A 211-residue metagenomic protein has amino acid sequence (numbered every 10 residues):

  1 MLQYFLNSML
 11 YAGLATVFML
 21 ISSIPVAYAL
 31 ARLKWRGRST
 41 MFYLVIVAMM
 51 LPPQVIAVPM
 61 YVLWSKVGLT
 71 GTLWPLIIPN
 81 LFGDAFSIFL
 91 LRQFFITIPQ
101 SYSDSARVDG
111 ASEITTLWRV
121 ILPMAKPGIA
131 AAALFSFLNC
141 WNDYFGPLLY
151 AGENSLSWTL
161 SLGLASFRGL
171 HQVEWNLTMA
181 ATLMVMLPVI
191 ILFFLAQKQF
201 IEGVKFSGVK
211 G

Functional and structural regions predicted by a protein language model:
M1-G211: A structural signal for multi-pass alpha-helical bundles of membrane permease subunits that mediate small-molecule
